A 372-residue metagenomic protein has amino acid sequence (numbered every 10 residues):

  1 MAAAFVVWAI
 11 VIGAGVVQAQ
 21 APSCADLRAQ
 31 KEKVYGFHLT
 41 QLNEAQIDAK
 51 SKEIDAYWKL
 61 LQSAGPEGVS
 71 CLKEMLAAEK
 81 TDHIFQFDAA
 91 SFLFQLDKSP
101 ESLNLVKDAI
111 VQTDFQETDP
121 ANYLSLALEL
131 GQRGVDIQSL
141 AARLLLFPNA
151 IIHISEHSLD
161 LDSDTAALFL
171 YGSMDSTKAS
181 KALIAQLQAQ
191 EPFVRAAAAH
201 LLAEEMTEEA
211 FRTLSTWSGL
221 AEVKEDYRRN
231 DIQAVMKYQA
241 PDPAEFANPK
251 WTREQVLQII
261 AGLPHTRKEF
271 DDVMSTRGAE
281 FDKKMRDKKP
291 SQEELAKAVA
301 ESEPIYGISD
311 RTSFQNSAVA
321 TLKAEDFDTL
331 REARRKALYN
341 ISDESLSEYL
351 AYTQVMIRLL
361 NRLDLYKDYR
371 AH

Functional and structural regions predicted by a protein language model:
A2-G13: Bacterial N-terminal signal peptides
F5, Q20-L60, C71-H372: Long, helix-rich interaction regions
G15-A19: Sec/Tat signal peptide C-region and signal peptidase I cleavage site
